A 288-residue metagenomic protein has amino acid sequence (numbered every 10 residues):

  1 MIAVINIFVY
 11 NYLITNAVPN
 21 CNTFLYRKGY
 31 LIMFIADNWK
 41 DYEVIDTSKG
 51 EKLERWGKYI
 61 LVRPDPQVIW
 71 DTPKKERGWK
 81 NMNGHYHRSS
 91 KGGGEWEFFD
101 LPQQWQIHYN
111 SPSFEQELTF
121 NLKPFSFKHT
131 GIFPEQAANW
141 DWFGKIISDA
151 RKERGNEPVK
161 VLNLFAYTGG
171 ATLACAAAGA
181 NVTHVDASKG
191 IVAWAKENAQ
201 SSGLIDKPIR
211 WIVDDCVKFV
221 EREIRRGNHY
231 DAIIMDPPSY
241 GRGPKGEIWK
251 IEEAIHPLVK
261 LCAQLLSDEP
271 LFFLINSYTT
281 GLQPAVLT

Functional and structural regions predicted by a protein language model:
K40-E54, L61-P134, D141: Non-catalytic substrate-recognition/targeting regions of SAM-dependent transferases
P158-L164: Conserved class I S-adenosyl-L-methionine
T168-A180: Conserved SAM-binding loop of SAM-dependent methyltransferases across substrates and taxa, primarily the Class I
N181-D186: Conserved SAM-binding motif I beta-strand of class I
S188-I191, V213-V217, Y230-L261: Mobile active-site "lid"/loop adjacent to the S-adenosyl-L-methionine
W194-A232: S-adenosyl-L-methionine
G246-T288: C-terminal substrate-binding/active-site "lid" region of AdoMet-derived donor-dependent transferases
